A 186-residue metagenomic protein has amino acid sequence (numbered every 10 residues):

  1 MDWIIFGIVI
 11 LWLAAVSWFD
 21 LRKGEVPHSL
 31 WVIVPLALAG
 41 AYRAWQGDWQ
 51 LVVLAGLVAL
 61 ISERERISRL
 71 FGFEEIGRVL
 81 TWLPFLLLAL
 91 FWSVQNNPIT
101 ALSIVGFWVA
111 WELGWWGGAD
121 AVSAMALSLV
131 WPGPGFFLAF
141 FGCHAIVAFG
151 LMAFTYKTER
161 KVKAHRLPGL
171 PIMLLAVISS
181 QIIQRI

Functional and structural regions predicted by a protein language model:
M1-I186: A membrane-topology feature that recognizes alpha-helical transmembrane segments and their immediate juxtamembrane
